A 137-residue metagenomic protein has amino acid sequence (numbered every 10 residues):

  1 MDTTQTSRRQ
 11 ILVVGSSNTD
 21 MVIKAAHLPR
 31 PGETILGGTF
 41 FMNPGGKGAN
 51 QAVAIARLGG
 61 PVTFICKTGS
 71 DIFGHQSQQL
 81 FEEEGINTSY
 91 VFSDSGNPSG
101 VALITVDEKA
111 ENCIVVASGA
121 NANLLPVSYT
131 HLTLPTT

Functional and structural regions predicted by a protein language model:
M1-K67, I72-Q76, E82-I86: Glycine-rich phosphate/adenosyl-contacting loop at the front of the ribokinase-like
T3, T136-T137: Ala/Thr-enriched low-complexity intrinsically disordered regions
E84-S95: A glycine-rich helix N-cap at a beta->alpha junction
V101-T105: Short beta-strand scaffold segments in enzyme catalytic cores
I114-A117: Beta-strand scaffold of nucleotide-dependent catalytic cores
A122-Y129: Active-site glycine-rich loop that binds ribose-phosphate moieties when present
T130-T136: Conserved small/polar residues in nucleotide/adenosyl-binding loops
